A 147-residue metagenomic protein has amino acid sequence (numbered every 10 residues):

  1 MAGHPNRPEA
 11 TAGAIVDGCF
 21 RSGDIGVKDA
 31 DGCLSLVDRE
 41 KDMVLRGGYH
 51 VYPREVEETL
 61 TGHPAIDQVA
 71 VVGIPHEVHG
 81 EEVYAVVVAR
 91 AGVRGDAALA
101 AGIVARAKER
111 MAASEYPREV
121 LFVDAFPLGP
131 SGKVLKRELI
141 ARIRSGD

Functional and structural regions predicted by a protein language model:
A2-G3, A10-G13, G18, I25-E115 (+3 more regions): AMP-binding/adenylate-forming catalytic core of the ANL superfamily
V120-V123: General small-molecule cofactor/ligand-binding pocket signal
L135: Histidine-centered catalytic micro-motifs
